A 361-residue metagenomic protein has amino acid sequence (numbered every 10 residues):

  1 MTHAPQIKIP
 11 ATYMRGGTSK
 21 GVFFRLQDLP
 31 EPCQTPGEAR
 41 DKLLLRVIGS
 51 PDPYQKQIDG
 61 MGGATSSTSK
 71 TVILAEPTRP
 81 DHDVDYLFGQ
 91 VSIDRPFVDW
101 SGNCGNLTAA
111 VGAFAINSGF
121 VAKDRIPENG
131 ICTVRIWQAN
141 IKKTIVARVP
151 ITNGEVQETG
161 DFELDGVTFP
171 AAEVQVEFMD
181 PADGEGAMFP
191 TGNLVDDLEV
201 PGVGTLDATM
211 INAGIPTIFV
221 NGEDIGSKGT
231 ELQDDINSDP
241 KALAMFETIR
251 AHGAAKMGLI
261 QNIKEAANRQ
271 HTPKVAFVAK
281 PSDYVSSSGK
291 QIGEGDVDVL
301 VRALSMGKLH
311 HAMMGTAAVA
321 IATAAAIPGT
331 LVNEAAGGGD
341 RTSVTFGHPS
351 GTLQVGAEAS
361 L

Functional and structural regions predicted by a protein language model:
M1-L361: A glycine-rich beta-to-alpha transition motif near the start of alpha/beta enzyme domains, typified by
